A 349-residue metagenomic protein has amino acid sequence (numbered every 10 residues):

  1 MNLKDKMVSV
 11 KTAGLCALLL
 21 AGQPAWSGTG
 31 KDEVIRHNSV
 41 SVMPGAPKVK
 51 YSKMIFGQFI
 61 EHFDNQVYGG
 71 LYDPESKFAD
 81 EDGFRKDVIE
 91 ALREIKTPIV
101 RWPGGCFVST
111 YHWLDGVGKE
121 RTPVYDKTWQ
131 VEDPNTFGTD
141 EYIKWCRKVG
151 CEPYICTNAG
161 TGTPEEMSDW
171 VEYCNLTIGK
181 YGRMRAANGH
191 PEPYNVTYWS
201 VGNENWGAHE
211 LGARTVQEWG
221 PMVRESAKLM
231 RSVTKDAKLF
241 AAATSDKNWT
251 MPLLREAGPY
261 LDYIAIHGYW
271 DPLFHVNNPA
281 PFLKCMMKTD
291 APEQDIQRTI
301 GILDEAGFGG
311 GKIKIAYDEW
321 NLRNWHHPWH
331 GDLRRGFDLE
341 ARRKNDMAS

Functional and structural regions predicted by a protein language model:
N2-G14: Bacterial N-terminal signal peptides that target proteins for export
K4-K6, K48, H275-V276: Intrinsic low-complexity, intrinsically disordered segments enriched in polar/basic residues
K11-Q23: Bacterial N-terminal signal peptides
W26-N248, R255-Y263, E293, Q297-D318 (+2 more regions): Non-catalytic accessory regions flanking glycosidase/transglycosidase catalytic cores in CAZymes
Y260-Y263, F282-M287: Active-site cores of enzymes that catalyze phosphoryl transfer or operate on phosphate-rich substrates
G268-K284, W329-D332: Active-site His/acidic residue clusters
